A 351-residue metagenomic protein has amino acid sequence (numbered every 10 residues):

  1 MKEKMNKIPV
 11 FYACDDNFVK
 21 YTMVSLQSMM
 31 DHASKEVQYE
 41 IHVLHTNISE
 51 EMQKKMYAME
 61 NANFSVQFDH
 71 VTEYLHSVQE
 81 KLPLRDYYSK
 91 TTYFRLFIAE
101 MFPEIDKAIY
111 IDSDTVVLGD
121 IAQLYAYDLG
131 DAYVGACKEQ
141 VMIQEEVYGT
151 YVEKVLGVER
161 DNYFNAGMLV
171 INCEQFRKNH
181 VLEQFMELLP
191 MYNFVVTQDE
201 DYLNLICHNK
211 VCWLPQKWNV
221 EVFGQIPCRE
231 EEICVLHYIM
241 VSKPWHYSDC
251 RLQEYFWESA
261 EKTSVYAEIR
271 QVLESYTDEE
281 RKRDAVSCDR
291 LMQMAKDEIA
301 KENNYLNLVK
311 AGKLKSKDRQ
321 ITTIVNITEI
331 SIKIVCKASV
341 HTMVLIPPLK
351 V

Functional and structural regions predicted by a protein language model:
M1-C14, A166, I171-T323, V335: A glycosyltransferase accessory/donor-loop signature
S28-V37: Short, acidic, metal-binding catalytic loop of nucleotide-sugar glycosyltransferases
Y39-N47, A136-K138: Short internal beta-strands
M59-E100: Active-site-proximal specificity loops/subdomain of glycosyltransferases
Y87-Y88, G157-D161, Y192-F194, I226-P227: Short Gly/Pro-enriched turn/cap motifs at secondary-structure boundaries
A108: Short aromatic/hydrophobic "clamp" motif used to bind/position activated sugar donors
I111: Catalytic metal- and UDP-sugar-binding loop of GT-A-like glycosyltransferases, i.e., residues flanking the conserved
T115-Y148: Conserved donor-nucleotide/metal-binding helix-loop-beta segment in metal-dependent transferases, i.e., the alpha-helix
